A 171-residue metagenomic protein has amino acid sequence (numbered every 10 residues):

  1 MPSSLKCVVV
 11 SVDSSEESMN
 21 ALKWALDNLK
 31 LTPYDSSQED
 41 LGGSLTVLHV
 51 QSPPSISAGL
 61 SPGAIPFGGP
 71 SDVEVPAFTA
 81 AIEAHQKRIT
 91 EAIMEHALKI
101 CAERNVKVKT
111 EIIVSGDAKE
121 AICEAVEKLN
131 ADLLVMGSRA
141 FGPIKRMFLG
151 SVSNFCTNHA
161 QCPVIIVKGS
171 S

Functional and structural regions predicted by a protein language model:
M1-S4, T79-A84, R88-L134: Structural beta-alpha unit
P2-A77, K99-K109: Small/aliphatic-rich secondary-structure junction motif
S4, E17, N28, E124-S171: Gly/Ser-rich helix-loop-strand patches that form or flank binding pockets for ribonucleotide-derived cofactors
S11, K87, I112, G142-P143: A generic secondary-structure micro-motif detector that highlights 1-2 residue hydrophobic/ambivalent hotspots embedded
S15, E91, G116, R146-M147: Short alpha-helix boundary/capping motifs
L48-V50, E111-S115, V167-G169: Conserved beta-strand termini and adjacent loop/short-helix elements that scaffold enzyme active sites in alpha/beta
